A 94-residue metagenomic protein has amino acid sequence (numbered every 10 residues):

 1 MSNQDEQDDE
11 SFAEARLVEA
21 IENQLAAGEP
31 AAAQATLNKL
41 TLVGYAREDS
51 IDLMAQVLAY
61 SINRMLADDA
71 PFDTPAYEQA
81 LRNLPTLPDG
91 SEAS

Functional and structural regions predicted by a protein language model:
M1-S94: Structure-specific DNA junction-binding interface
